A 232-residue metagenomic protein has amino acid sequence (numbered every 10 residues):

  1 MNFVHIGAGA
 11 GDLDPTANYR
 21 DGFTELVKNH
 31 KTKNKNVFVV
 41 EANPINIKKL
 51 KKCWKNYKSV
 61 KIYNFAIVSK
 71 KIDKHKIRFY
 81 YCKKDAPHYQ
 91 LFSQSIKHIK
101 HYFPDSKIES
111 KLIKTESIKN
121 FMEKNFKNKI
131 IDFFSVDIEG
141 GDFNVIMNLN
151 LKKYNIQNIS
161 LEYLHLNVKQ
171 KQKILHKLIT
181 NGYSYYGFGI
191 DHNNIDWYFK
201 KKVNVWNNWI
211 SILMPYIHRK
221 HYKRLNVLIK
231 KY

Functional and structural regions predicted by a protein language model:
M1-Y232: Phosphate/nucleotide-binding beta-alpha loop and adjacent structural elements of enzyme active sites
